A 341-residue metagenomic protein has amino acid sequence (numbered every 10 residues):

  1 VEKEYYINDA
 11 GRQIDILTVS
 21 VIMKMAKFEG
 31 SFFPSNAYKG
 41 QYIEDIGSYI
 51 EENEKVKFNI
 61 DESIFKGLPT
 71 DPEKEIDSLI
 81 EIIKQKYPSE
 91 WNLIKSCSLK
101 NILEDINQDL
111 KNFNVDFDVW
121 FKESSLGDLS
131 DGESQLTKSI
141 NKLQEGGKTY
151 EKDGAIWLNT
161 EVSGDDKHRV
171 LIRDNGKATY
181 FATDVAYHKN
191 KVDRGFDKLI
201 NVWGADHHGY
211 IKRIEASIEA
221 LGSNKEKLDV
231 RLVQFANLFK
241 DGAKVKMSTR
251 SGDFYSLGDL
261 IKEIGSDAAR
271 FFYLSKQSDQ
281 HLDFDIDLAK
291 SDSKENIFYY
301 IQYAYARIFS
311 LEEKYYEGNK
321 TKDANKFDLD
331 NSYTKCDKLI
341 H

Functional and structural regions predicted by a protein language model:
V1-H341: Non-catalytic interaction-recognition regions
